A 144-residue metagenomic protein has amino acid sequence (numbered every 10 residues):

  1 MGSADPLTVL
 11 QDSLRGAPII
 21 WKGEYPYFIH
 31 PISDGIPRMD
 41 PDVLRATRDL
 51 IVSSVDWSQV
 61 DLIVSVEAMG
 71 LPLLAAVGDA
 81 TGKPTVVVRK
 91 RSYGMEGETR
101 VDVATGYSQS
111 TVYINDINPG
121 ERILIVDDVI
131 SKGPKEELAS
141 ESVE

Functional and structural regions predicted by a protein language model:
M1-Q59: Active-site-facing substrate-recognition patch
D49-I51, P72-L73, Q109-Y113: A generic local structural motif
V60-E67: Short glycine-rich phosphate-binding loop at a beta-alpha junction
S65, I125-V126: Generic enzyme active-site microenvironment
P72-T81: Short Gly/Thr/Asp-enriched flexible loops that form oxyanion-binding sites at enzyme active sites
A80-L124: Short, glycine/charge-rich flexible loops or terminal/linker lids adjacent to PRPP-binding catalytic cores
D127-E137: Acidic, divalent-metal-coordinating active-site segment for phosphoryl/phosphodiester hydrolysis, typified by short
E136-E144: A short alpha/beta connector and helix-capping loop motif
